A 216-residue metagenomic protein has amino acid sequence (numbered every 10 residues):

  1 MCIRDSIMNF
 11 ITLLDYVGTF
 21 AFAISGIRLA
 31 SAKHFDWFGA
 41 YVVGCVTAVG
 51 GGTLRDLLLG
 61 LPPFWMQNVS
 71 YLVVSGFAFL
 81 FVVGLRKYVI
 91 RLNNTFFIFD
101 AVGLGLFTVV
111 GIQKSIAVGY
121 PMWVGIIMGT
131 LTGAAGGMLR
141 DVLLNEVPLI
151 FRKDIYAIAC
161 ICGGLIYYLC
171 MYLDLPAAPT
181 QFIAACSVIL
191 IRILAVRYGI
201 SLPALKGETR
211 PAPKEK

Functional and structural regions predicted by a protein language model:
M1-S6: Conserved small/polar residues in nucleotide/adenosyl-binding loops
I7, I200-K216: Intrinsically disordered, low-complexity non-transmembrane regions of multi-pass membrane transporters
I7-F10, D56-M66, V110-V124, L169-T180: Helix-coil boundary and interhelical linker segments in multi-pass alpha-helical membrane proteins
N9-T19, P63-F77, P121-G133: Structural signature of hydrophobic alpha-helical transmembrane segments
A23-K33, D56, L80-N93, M138-P148 (+1 more regions): C-terminal ends of transmembrane helices
F38-V46, N68-V73, N93-L104, M128 (+1 more regions): Cytoplasmic-side transmembrane-helix entry/capping segments in multi-pass membrane proteins
Q67-L72, P121-I126, R152-I158, L175-C186: Loop-to-transmembrane alpha-helix initiation sites
F77-S115: Ordered, amphipathic secondary-structure segments that act as subunit-interaction surfaces in large macromolecular
